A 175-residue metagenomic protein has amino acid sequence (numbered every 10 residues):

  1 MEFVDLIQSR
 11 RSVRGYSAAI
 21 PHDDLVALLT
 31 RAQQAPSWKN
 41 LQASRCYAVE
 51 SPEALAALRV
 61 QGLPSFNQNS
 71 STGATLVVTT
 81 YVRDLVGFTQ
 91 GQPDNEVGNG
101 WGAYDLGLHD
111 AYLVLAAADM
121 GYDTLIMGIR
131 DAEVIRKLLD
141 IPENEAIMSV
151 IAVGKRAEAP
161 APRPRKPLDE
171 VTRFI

Functional and structural regions predicted by a protein language model:
F3-S12, S17, Q90, S149-I175: C-terminal helix-cap and adjacent tail motif
S17-D23: A short beta-loop-alpha structural element at the N-terminal edge of CoA-dependent acyl/N-acetyltransferase catalytic
I20, E50-E53, R130: Short beta->alpha linker loops
L25-Q33: A structural motif
A32-Q33, V77, D94-L138: Small-aliphatic-rich amphipathic alpha-helix that forms the alpha element of a beta-alpha
S37-L106: Glycine/small-residue-rich phosphate/adenosyl-binding loop
N67-L76, D140-P162: A glycine-rich helix N-cap at a beta->alpha junction
Y81, I129, K155: Short secondary-structure boundary segments
